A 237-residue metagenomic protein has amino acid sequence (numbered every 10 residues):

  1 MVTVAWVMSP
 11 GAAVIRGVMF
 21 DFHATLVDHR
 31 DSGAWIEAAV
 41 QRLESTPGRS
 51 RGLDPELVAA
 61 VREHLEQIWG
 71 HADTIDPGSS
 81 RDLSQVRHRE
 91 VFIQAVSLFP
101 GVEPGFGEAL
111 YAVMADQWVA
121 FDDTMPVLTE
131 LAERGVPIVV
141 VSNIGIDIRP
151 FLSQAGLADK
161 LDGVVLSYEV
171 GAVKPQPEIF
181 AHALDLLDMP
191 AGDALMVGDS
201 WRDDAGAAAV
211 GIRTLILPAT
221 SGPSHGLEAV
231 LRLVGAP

Functional and structural regions predicted by a protein language model:
M1-V18, H29-R30, S45, R49-G52 (+4 more regions): Asp-based, Mg2+/Mn2+-dependent phosphohydrolase catalytic module
W6, G11-D122: N-terminal helical cap/lid subdomain that shapes the substrate entry/recognition surface in HAD-like hydrolases
